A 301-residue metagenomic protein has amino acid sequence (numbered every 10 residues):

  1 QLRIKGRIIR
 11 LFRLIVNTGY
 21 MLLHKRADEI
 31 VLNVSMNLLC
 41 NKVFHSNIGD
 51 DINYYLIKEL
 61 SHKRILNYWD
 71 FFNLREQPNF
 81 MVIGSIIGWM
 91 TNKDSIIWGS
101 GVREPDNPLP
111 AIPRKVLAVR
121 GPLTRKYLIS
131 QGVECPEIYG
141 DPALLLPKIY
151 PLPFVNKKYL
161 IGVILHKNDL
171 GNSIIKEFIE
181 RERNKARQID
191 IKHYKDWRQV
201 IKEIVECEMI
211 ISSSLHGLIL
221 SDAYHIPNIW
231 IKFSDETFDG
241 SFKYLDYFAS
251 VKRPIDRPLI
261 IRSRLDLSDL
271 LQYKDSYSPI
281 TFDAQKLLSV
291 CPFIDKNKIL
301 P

Functional and structural regions predicted by a protein language model:
Q1-P301: Active-site anion-handling motifs in enzyme catalytic cores
